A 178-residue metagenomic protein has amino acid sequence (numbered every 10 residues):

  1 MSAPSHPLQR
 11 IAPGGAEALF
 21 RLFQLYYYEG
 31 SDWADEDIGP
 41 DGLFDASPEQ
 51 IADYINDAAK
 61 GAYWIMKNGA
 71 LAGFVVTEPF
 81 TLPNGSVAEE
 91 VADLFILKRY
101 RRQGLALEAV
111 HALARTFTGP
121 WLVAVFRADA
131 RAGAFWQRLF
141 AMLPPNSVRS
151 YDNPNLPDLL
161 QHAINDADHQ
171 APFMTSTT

Functional and structural regions predicted by a protein language model:
L8, L143-D152: Short secondary-structure junctions
R10-G14, R21-S86, A92, D166-D168 (+1 more regions): Acetyl-CoA-dependent GNAT
G14-A18, A130-R131: Short alpha-helical
V91-R102, V125-R127: A short, internal acetyl-CoA/4′-phosphopantetheine-binding micro-motif in the GNAT/acyltransferase core
I96, R102-R115, R138: Conserved acetyl-CoA-binding loop-helix of GNAT-fold acetyltransferases
R115-W121: Short glycine/proline-enriched coil/turn segments at helix->beta-strand junctions
L122-Q137, A141, D152-N155: Conserved beta-strand-loop-alpha-helix junction that forms the acyl-donor binding cleft
S150, L156-H162, F173: Extended, composition-driven regions rather than compact fold-specific motifs
